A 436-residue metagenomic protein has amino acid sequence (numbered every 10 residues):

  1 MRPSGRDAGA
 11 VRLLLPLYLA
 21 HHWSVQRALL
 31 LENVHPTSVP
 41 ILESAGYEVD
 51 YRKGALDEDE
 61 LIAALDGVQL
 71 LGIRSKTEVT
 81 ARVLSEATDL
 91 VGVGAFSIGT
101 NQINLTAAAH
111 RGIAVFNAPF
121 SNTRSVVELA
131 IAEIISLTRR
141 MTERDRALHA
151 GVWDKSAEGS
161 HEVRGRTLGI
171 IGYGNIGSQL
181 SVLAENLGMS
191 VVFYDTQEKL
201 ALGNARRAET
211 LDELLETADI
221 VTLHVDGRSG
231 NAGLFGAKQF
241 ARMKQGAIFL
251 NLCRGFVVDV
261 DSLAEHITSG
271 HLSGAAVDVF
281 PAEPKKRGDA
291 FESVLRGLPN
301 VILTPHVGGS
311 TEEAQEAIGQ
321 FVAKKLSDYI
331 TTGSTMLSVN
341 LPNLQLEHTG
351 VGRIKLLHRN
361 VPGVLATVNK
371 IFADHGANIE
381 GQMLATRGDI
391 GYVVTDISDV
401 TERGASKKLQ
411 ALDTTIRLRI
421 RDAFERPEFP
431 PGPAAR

Functional and structural regions predicted by a protein language model:
R2, A8-R12, P16: Short, low-complexity intrinsically disordered segments enriched in A/P/G/S/L with frequent Arg, especially at protein
W23-F116, L214-E216, G236-K238, R242 (+3 more regions): An N-terminal-biased, well-structured beta-alpha scaffold segment characteristic of Rossmann-like dinucleotide-binding
D66, V79-R82, T196-E292, S310: Rossmann-like adenosine-cofactor binding region
R111-T167, Q179-V182, N186, S334-S338: Phosphate-binding beta-alpha-beta segment of Rossmann-like dinucleotide-binding domains, i.e., the NAD(P)
V115, G246-I248, L252-H348, H375 (+2 more regions): Rossmann-like dinucleotide-binding domain for NAD(H)/NADP(H)
Y173-G174: Glycine-rich Rossmann-fold phosphate-binding loop(s) that bind the pyrophosphate of adenine dinucleotide cofactors
M336-R436: A conserved regulatory-domain signal marking ACT and ACT-like small-molecule sensing domains and adjacent regulatory
